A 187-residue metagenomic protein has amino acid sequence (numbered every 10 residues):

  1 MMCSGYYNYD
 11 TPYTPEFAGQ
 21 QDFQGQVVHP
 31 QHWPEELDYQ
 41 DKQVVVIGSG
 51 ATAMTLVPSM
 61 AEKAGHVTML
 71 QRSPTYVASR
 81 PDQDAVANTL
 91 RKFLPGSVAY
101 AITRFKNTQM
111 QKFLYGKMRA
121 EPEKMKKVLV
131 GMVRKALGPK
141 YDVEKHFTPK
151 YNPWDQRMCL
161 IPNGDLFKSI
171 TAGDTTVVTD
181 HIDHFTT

Functional and structural regions predicted by a protein language model:
M1-M2, F185: Generic low-polarity alpha-helical segments
M2, Y6-D142, T175: Rossmann-like dinucleotide-binding core of oxidoreductases
W33-E36, H146-Y151, M158, T175-T187: A conserved short coil-to-beta-strand element within the FAD-binding core of flavoproteins
R119-A120, P153-Q156: Short histidine/acidic/glycine/proline-rich micro-motifs that form metal- and phosphate-coordinating active-site loops
V130-V133, M158-P162: Long, low-complexity segments enriched in small/aliphatic residues
